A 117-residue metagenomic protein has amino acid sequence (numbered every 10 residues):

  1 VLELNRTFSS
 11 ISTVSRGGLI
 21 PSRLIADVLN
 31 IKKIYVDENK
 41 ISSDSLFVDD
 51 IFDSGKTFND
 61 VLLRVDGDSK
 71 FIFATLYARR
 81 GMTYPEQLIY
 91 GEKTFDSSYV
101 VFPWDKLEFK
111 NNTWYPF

Functional and structural regions predicted by a protein language model:
V1-F117: PRPP-associated nucleotide enzymes
